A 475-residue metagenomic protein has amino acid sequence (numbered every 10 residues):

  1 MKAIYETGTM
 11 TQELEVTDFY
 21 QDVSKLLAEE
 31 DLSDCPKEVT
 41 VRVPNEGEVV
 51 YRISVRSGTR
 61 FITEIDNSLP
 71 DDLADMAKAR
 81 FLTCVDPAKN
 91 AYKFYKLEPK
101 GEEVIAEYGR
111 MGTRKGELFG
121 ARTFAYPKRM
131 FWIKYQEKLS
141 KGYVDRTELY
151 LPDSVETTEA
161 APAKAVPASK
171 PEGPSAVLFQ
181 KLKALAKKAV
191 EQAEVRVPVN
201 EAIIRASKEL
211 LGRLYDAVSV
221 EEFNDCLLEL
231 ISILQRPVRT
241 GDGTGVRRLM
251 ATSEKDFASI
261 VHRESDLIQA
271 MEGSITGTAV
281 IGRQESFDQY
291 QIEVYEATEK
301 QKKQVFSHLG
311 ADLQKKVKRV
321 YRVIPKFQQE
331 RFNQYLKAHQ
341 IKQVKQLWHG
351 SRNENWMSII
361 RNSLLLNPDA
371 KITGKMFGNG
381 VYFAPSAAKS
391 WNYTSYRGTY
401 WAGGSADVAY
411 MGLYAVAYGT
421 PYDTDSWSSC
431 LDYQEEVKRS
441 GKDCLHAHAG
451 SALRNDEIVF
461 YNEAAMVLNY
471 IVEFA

Functional and structural regions predicted by a protein language model:
M1, F19-L32: Short amphipathic, charge-patterned alpha-helical segments
M1-T9, K93-F119, E354-G374: Short aromatic-glycine-(Arg/Gly/Cys) micro-motifs in beta-strand/loop hairpins
I4, R80-C84, K96-E98, I105-E107 (+4 more regions): Beta-strand cores of modular interaction/reader domains in eukaryotic scaffold and signaling proteins, especially PDZ
T7-T11, N45-E48, K89-Y92: Glycine-centered tight beta-turn/hairpin loop motif at sheet-sheet or coil-to-beta transitions
T9-Q21, T113-Y126, G378-Y382: A short, exposed loop/beta-hairpin motif centered on an aromatic-Gly-Thr core
A28-E46: Acidic, low-complexity, intrinsically disordered interaction modules
V39-V41, R52, R56-Y92, P99-E103 (+4 more regions): Intrinsically disordered, low-complexity terminal and linker regions
E64-L73, A121-F124, M130-S140, A311 (+1 more regions): Segments that shape or occlude catalytic/ligand-binding pockets
